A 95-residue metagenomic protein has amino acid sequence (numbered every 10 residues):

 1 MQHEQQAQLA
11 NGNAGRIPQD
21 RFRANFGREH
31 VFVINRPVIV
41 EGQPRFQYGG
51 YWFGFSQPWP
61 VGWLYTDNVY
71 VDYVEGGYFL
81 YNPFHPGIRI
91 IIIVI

Functional and structural regions predicted by a protein language model:
Q2-I95: Low-complexity segments
